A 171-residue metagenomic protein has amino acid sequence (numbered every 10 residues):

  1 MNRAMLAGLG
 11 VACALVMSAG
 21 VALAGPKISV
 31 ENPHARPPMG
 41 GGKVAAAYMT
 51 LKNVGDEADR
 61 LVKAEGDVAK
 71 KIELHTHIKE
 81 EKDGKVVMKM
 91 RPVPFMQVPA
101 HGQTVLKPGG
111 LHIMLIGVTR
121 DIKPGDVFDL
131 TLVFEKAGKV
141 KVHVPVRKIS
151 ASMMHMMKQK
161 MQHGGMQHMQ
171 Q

Functional and structural regions predicted by a protein language model:
M1-G8: Bacterial Sec-dependent N-terminal signal peptides
G8-A19: Bacterial N-terminal signal peptides
V21-L23: Juxtamembrane cytosolic interface motif at the C-terminal end of transmembrane helices
G25-V127, T131-Q171: Compact, glycine-rich, soluble single-domain proteins
